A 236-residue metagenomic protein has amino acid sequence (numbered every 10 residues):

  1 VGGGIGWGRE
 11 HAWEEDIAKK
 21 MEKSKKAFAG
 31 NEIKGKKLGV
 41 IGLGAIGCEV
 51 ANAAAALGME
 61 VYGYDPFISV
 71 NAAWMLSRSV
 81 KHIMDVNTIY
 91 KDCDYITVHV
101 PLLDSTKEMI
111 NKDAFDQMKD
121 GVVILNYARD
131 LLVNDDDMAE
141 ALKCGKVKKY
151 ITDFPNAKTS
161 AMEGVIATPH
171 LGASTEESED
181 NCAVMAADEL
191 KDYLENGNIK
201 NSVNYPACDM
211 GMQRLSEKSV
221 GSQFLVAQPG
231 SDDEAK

Functional and structural regions predicted by a protein language model:
V1-K37, N198-S202: Phosphate-binding beta-alpha-beta segment of Rossmann-like dinucleotide-binding domains, i.e., the NAD(P)
K36, L43-G44: Glycine-rich Rossmann-fold phosphate-binding loop(s) that bind the pyrophosphate of adenine dinucleotide cofactors
G47-C48: N-terminal Rossmann-fold NAD(P) dinucleotide-binding loop
A53-A54, M118: Aromatic pocket-lining residues of Rossmann-like dinucleotide-binding sites
A56-E60: Residues at the starts of beta-strands that form the adenosine-phosphate
P66-K158, S174: Rossmann-like adenosine-cofactor binding region
S160, G172-K236: NAD(P)-dependent dehydrogenase/reductase Rossmann-like domain
